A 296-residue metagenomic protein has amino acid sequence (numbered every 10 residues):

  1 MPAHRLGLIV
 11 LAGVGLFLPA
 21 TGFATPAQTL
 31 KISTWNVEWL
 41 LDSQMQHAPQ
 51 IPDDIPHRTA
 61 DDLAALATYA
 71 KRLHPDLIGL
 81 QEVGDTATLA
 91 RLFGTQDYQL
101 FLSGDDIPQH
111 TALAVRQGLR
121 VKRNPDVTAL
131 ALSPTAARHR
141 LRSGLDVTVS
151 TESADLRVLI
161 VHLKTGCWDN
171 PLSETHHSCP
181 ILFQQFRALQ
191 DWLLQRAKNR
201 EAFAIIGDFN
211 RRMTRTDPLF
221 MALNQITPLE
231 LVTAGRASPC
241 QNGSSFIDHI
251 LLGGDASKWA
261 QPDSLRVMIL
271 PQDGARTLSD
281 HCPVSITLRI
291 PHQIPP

Functional and structural regions predicted by a protein language model:
G7-P19: Bacterial N-terminal signal peptides
G22-T95, D105-D106, H292, P296: N-terminal, active-site-proximal structural segment of metallo-dependent hydrolase catalytic domains
I32-V37, L66-L89, V147, V158 (+4 more regions): Active-site beta-strand/loop signature of hydrolases that rely on acidic residues for catalysis
D42-S43, A87-A90, H110, C167-N170 (+3 more regions): Extracytoplasmic/secreted cell-surface and envelope-processing proteins
P52-A67, Q96-L100, A131-P134, T233-R236 (+1 more regions): N-terminal post-signal-peptidase region of extra-cytosolic proteins
L77, E82-K164: Structured beta-strand-rich core segments of catalytic domains in phosphoester-bond hydrolases
I160-S178: Active-site His/acidic residue clusters
D191-A204, N210-P296: Metal-dependent phosphoester-hydrolase catalytic domains
